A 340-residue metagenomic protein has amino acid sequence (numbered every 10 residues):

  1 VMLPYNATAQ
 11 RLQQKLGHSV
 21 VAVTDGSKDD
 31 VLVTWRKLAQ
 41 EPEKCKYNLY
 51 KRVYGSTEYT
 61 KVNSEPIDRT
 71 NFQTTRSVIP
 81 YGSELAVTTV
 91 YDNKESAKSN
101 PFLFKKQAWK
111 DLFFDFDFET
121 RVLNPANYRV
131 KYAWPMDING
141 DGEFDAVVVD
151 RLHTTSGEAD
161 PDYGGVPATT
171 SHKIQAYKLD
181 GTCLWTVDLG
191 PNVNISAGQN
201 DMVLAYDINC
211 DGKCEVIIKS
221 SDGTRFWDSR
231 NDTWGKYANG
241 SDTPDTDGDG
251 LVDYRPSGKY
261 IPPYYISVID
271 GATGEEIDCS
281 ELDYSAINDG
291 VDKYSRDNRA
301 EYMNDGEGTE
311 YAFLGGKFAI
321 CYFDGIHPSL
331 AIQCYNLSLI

Functional and structural regions predicted by a protein language model:
V1-A7: C-terminal segment of classical bacterial N-terminal signal peptides
Q10-K15, D30, K37-P42, R52 (+2 more regions): Beta-propeller-forming repeat regions
A22-S27, N124: Short, solvent-exposed loop/linker segments at the N-terminal edge of repeated beta-sheet extracellular domains
K46-L49: Short beta-strand elements bearing conserved aromatic residues within extracellular beta-rich modules
Y59: Terminal, basic amphipathic appendages of nucleotide-handling enzymes
V62-S64: Beta-strand-rich interaction surfaces with strong enrichment in secreted/lumenal proteins
